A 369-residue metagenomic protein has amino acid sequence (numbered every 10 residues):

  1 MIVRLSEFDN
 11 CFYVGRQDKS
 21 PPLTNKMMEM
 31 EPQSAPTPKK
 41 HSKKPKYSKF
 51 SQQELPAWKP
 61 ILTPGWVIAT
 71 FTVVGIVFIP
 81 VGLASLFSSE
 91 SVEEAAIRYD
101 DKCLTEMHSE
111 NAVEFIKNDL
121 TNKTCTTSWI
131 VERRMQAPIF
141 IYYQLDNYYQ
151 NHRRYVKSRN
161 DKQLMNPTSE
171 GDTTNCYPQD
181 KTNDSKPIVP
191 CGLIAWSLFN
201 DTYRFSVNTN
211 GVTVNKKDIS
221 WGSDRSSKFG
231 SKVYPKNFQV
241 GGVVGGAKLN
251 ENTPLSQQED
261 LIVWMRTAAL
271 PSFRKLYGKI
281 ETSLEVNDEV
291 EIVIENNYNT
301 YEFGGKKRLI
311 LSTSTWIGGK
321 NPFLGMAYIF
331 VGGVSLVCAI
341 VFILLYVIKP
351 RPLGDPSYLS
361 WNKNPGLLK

Functional and structural regions predicted by a protein language model:
M1-S34: Intrinsically disordered, low-complexity cytosolic terminal tails
L23-Y47, I141, P356-K369: Non-transmembrane, juxtamembrane loop and terminal tail segments of multi-pass eukaryotic membrane proteins
P38-I76, L344-S360: Helix-loop boundary elements of multi-pass alpha-helical membrane proteins
P38-L62, E106-K117, F303-S314, L367: Membrane-proximal N-terminal segments immediately preceding the first transmembrane helix
F87-H108: Alpha-helical transmembrane signal-anchor/signal-peptide segments
T121-I262: Soluble non-transmembrane domains of integral membrane proteins
I141, Y277-L311: Extended, hydrophilic extramembrane loops/domains of integral membrane proteins
G318-K369: Juxtamembrane interface at the cytosolic side of transmembrane helices
